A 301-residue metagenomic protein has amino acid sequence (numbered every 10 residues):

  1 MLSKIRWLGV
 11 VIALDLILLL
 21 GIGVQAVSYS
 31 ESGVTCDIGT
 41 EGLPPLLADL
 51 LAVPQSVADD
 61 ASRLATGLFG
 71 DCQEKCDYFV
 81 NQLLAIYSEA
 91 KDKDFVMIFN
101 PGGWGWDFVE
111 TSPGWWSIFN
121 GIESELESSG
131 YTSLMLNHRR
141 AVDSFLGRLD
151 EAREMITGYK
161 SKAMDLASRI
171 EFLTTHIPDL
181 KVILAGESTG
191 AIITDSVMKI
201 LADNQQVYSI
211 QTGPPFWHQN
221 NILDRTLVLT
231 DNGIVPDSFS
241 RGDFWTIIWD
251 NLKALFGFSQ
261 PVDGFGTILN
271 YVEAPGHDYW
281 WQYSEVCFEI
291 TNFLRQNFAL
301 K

Functional and structural regions predicted by a protein language model:
M1-R6: Positively charged n-region of N-terminal signal peptides that target proteins for export
V10-G23: Hydrophobic membrane-insertion alpha-helices, especially the h-region of bacterial N-terminal signal peptides
D15-I17, V27, E31-L46, I86 (+2 more regions): N-terminal charge/polar-biased segments
A26, A163-P236: Serine-dependent carboxylesterase/thioesterase catalytic core of lipase-like alpha/beta-hydrolase/SGNH enzymes
Y29-Q73, L84-L180, F258-W280: Active-site catalytic motif of lipid deacylating hydrolases and related acyltransferases
Y78-L84: N-terminal post-signal-peptidase region of extra-cytosolic proteins
E125-E127, S161-A163, Q211-G213, P236-R241 (+1 more regions): Short, surface-exposed, polar/charged, turn-prone segments marking secondary-structure boundaries
N221-K301: Lipolytic serine-hydrolase domain surface
